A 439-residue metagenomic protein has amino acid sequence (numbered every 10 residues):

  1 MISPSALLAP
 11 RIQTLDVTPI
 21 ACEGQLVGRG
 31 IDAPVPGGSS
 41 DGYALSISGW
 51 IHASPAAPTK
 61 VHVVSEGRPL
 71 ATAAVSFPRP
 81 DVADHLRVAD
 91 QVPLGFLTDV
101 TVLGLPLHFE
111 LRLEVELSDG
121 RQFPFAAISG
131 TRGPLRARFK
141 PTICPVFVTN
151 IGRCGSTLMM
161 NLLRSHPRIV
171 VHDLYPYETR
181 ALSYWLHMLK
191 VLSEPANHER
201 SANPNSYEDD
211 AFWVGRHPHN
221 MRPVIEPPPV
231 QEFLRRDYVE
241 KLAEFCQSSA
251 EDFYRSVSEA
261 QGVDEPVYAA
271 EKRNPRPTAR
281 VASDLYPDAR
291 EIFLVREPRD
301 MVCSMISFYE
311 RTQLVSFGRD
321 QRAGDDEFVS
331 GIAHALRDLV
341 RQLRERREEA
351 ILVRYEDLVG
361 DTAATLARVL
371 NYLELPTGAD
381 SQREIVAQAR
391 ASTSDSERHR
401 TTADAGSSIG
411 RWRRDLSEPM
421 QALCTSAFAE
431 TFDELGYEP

Functional and structural regions predicted by a protein language model:
M1-A21, L113, P134-V146, I306-E310 (+4 more regions): PAPS-dependent sulfotransferases, especially Golgi type II membrane carbohydrate sulfotransferases
I2-A137: Basic, ligand-binding patches in group-transfer machinery, especially extracytoplasmic/periplasmic segments
N150: The Walker A (P-loop) glycine that initiates the GxxxxGKT/S ATP-binding motif of P-loop NTPases
R153-C154: ATP-binding Walker
T157-I169: A conserved segment at the C-terminal end of the G1
V170-D173, I351: Conserved catalytic segments around the Walker B and adjacent sensor/switch elements of P-loop NTPase domains
Y175-A270, V315: PAPS-dependent sulfation machinery
F233, S258-D380, A391-T402: PAPS-dependent sulfotransferase catalytic domain
